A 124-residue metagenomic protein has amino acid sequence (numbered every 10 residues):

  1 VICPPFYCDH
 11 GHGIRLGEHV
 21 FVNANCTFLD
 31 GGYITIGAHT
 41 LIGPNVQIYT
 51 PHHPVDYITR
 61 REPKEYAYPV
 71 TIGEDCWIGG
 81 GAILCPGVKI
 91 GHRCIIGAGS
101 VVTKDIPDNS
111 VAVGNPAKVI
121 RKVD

Functional and structural regions predicted by a protein language model:
C3-K89, N115-A117, R121-D124: Flexible, glycine/small-residue-enriched loop-and-beta-strand segment within the central core of proteins
T35, G73, W77, R93-V101 (+1 more regions): A generic "structured core" feature
K89-G91, I106: Extended beta-solenoid/beta-helix repeat architectures
P107-D108, V113-P116: Acidic, glycine-centered active-site loop in nucleotide-sugar glycosyltransferases
